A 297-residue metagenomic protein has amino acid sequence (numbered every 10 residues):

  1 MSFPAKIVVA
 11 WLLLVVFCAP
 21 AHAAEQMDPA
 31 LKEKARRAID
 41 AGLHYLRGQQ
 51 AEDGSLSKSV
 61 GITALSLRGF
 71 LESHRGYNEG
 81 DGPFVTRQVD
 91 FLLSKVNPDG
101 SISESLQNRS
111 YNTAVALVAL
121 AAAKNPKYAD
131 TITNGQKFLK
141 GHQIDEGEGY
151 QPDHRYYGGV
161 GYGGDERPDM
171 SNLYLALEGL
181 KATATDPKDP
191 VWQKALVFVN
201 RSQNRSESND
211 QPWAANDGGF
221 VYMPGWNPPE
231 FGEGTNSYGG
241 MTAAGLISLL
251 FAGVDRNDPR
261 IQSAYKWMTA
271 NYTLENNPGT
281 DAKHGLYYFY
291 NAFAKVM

Functional and structural regions predicted by a protein language model:
M1-A5: N-terminal secretory signal peptides that target proteins for export/translocation
V8-A19: Bacterial N-terminal signal peptides
A23-A41, E52-F84, P98-K137, G141-M297: An alpha-helical repeat/solenoid feature that recognizes helix-turn-helix modules
L92-L93, Y222: Sequence context of c-type cytochrome heme-c attachment sites
